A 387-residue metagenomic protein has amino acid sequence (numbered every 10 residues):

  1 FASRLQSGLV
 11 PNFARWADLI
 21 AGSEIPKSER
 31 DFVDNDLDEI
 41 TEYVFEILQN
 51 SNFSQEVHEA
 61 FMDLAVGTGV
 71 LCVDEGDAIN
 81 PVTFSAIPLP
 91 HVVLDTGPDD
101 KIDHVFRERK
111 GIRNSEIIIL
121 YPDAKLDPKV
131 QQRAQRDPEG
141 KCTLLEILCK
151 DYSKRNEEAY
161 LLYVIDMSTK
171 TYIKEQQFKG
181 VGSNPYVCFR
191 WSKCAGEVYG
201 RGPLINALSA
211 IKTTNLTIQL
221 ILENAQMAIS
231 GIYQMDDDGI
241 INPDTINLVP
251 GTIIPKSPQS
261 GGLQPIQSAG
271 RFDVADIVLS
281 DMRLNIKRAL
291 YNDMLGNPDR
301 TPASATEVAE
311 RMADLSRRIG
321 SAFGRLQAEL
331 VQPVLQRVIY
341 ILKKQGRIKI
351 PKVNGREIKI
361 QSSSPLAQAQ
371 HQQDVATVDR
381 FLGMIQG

Functional and structural regions predicted by a protein language model:
F1-L9, V44, F53-A65, L204-N224 (+2 more regions): Short, Φ-rich (hydrophobic/aromatic) sequence segments
F1-P138: Extended, helix-rich architectural segments
L5-A17, P26-K27, D31-V33, M167 (+2 more regions): Long amphipathic alpha-helical segments
R30-D38, S51, P203-N215, D276 (+1 more regions): Generic detection of long, well-ordered alpha-helical segments
V33-E39, L48, L126, G196-G200 (+3 more regions): Generic detector of short, locally flexible boundary/turn motifs and exposed helical patches
L71-C72, T214, I286: Buried hydrophobic packing residues in well-ordered domains
E75-L248: Structured, contiguous alpha/beta core segments that scaffold functional sites
